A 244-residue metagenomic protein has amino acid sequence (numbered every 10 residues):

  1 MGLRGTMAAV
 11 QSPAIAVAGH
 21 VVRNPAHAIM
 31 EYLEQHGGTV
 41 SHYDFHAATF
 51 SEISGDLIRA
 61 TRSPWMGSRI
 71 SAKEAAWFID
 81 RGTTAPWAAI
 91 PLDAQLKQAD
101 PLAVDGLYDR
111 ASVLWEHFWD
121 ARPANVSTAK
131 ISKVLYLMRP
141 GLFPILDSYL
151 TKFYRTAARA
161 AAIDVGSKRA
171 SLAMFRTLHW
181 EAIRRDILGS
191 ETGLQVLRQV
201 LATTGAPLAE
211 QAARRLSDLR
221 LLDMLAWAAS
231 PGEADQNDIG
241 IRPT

Functional and structural regions predicted by a protein language model:
M1-R122, P140-T244: An N-terminal alpha-helical hairpin/helix-loop-helix interaction module that forms a charged, gly/pro-flexible surface
A111, I131-S132: Short linear interaction motifs
S132-M138: Hydrophobic, aromatic-enriched interface-forming segments
